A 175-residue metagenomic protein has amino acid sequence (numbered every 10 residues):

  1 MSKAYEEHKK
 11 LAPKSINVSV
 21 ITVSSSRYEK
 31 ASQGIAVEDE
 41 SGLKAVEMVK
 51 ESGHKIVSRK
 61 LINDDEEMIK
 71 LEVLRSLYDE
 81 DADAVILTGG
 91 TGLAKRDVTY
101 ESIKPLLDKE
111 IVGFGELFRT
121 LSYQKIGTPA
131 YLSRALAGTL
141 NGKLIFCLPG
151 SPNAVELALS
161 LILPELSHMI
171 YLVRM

Functional and structural regions predicted by a protein language model:
M1-M175: Non-catalytic beta/alpha edge segments that cap or flank active sites
